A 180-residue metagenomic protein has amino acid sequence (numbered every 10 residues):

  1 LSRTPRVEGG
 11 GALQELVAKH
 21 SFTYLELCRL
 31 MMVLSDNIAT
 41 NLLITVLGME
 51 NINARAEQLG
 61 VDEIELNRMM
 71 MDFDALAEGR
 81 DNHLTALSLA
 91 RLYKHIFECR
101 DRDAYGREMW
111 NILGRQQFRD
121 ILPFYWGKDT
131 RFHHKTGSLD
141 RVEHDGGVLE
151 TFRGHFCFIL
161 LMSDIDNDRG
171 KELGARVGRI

Functional and structural regions predicted by a protein language model:
L1-P5, D103-Y105: Short, well-structured active-site flanking segments
T4-N41, N82: Conserved catalytic neighborhood of penicillin-recognizing serine enzymes
A18-L25, V33-L34, V46-E50, H83-L87 (+2 more regions): Soluble non-cytosolic domains of exported or imported proteins
H20, N41-F97: Mid-domain, small-residue-enriched loop/turn segments at the edges of structured enzyme/sensor domains
M31, A56, G146: Terminal peptide-recognition signature
V46-G48, R91-D120, D129, T136-I180: Structured C-terminal helix/loop/strand segments within mature extracytoplasmic catalytic/sensor domains
A75-D81, R131-S138: Carbohydrate-binding/catalytic loop surfaces
